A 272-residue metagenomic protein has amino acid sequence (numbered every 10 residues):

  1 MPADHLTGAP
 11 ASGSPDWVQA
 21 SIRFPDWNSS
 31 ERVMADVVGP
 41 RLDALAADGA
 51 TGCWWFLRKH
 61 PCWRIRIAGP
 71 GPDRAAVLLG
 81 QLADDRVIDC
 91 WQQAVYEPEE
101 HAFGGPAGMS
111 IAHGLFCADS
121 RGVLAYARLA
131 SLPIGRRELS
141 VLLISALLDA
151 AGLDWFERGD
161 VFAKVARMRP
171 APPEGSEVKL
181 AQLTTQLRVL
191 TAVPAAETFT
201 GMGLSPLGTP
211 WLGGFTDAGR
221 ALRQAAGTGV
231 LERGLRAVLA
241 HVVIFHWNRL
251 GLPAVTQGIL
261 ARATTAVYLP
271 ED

Functional and structural regions predicted by a protein language model:
M1-D272: An acidic, charge-biased composition feature
